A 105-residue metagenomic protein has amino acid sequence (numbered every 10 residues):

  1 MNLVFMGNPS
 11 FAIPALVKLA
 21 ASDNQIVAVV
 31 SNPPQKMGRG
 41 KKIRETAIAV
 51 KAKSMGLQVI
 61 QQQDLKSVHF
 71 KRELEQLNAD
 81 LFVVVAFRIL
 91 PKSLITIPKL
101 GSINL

Functional and structural regions predicted by a protein language model:
M1-L105: One-carbon transfer enzymes
